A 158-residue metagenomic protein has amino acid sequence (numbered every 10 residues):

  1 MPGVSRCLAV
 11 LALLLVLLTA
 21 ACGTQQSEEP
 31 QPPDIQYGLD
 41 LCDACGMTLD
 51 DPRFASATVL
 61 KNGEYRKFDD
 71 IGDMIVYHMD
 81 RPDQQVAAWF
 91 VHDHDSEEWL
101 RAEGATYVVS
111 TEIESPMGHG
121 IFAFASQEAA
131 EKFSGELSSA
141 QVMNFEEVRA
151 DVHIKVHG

Functional and structural regions predicted by a protein language model:
M1-L11: Bacterial N-terminal signal peptides that target proteins for export
L18-A21: C-terminal motif of bacterial Sec signal peptides marking the signal peptidase cleavage site
G23-Q25: Bacterial signal peptide processing site
Y37-I75: Post-signal-peptide N-terminal segment of Sec-exported extracytoplasmic proteins
D51-V59, L100-P116: Short aromatic-glycine-(Arg/Gly/Cys) micro-motifs in beta-strand/loop hairpins
K67-L100, T106: Mature extracytoplasmic domains of secretory-pathway proteins
H119-F122: A short, exposed loop/beta-hairpin motif centered on an aromatic-Gly-Thr core
A125-G158: C-terminal partner/receptor-binding element of secreted or periplasmic proteins
